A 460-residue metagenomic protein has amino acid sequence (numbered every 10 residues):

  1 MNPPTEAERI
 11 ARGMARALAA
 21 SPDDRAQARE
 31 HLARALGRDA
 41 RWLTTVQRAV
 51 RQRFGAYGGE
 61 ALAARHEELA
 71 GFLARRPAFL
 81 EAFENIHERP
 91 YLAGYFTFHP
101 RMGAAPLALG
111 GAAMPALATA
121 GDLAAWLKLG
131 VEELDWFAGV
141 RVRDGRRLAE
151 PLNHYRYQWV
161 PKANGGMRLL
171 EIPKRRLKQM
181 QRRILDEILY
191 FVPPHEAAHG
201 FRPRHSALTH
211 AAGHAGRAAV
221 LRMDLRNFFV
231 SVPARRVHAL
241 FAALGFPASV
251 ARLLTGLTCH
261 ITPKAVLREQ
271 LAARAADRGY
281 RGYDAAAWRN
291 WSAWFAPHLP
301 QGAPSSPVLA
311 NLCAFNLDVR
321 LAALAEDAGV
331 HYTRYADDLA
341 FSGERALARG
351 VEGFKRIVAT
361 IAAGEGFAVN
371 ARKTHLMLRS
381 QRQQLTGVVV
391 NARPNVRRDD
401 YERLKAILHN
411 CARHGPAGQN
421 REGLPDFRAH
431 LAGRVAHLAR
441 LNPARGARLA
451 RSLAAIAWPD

Functional and structural regions predicted by a protein language model:
M1-D144: Non-catalytic, polymerase-adjacent accessory regions of viral genome-replication enzymes
A56-G59, V142-W159, T258-A272: Short amphipathic alpha-helical segments at helix boundaries and their inter-helical linkers
P106, G110-G111, L117, L148-P161: Nucleic-acid processing machinery
L117, Q181, A314-D318: Short, hydrophobic/amphipathic alpha-helical packing segments that form internal helix faces or helix-helix interfaces
Q158-G200, A272-P297, P304: Glycine/proline-rich, flexible active-site/cofactor-binding loop segments that harbor closely spaced acidic
L177-V230, C259: Active-site-proximal segment of RNA-dependent polymerases
A215-Y335, A340-I361, E365-A368, T374-M377 (+1 more regions): Conserved polymerase palm-domain catalytic core
I361-H414: A conserved non-catalytic segment of reverse transcriptases and RNA-directed RNA polymerases corresponding to the late
